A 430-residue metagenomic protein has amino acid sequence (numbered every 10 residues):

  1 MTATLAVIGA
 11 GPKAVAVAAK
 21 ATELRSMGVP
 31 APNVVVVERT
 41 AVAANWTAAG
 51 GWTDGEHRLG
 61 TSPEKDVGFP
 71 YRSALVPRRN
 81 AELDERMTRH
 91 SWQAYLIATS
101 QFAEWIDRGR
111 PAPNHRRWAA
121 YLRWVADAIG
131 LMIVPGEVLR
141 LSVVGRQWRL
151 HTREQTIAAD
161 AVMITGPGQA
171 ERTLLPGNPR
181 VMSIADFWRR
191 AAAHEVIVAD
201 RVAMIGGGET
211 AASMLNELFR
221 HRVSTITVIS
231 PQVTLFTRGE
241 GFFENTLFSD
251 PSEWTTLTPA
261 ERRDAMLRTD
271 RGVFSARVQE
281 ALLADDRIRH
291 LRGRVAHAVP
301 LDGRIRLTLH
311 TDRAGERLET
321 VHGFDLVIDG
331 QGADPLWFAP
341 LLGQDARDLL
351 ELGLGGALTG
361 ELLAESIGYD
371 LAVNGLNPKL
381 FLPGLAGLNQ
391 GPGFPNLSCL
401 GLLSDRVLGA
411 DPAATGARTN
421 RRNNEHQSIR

Functional and structural regions predicted by a protein language model:
M1-A41, E104-H221, T225-R430: Flavin (primarily FAD) cofactor-binding/catalytic cores of flavoenzymes
T40-A81, L235-E253: Conserved N-terminal glycine-rich FAD pyrophosphate-binding loop of Rossmann-like flavoproteins
A41, T47, D66, M87-H90 (+2 more regions): Alpha-helical structural elements
N45-T47, W92-Y95, W124: Tryptophan-centered motif/residue detector
D54, D66-G68, W92, W118 (+1 more regions): Generic intrinsically disordered, low-complexity segments enriched for polar/acidic and small residues
Y71-D107, P111: A conserved beta-strand/loop capping segment in the N-terminal third of enzymes that catalyze redox or closely related
